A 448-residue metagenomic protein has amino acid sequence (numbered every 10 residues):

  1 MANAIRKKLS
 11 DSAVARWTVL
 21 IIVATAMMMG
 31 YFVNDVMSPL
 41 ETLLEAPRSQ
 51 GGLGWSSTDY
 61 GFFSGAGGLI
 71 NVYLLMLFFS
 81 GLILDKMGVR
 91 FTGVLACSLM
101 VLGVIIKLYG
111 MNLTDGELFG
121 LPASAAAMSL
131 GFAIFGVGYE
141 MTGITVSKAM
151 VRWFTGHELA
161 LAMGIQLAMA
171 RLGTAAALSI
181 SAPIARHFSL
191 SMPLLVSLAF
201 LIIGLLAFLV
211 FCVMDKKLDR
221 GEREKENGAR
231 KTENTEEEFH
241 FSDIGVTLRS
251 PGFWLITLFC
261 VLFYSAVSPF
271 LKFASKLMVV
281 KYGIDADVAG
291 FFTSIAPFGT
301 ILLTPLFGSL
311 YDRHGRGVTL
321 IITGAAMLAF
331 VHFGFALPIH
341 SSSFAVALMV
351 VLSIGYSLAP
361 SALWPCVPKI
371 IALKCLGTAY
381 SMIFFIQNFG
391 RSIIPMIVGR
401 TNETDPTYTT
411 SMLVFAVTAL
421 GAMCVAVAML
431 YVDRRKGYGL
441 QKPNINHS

Functional and structural regions predicted by a protein language model:
A2-A13, D219-I256, H447-S448: Juxtamembrane intracellular "pre-TM" segments in multi-pass secondary transporters
M37-E41, S250-T304, P360, W364 (+1 more regions): Extracytoplasmic gate region of multi-pass secondary transporters
G65-L82, S294-F307: Central cavity-lining transmembrane alpha-helices of secondary-active solute carriers, predominantly the Major
D85-C97, D312-A325: Cytoplasmic membrane-interface "Motif A"-like loop-to-helix N-cap segments of 12-TM Major Facilitator Superfamily
S98-G120, A326-H340: C-terminal ends and interior cores of transmembrane alpha-helices in multi-pass membrane transporters/permeases
G131-M169: Cytoplasmic helix-loop-helix junction between adjacent transmembrane helices in 12-TM secondary transporters
M192-F211, S411-M429: Symmetry-related core transmembrane helices of the 12-TM Major Facilitator Superfamily/SLC fold
G317-C366: C-terminal transmembrane helical hairpin of 12-TM major facilitator-type secondary transporters
